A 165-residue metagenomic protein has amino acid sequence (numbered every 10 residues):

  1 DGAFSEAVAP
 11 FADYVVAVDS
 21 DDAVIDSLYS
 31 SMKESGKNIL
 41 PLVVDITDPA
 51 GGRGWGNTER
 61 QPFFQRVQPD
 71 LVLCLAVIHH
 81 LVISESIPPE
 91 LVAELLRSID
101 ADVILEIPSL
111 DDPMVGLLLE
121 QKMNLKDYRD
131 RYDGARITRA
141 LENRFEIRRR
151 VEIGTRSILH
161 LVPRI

Functional and structural regions predicted by a protein language model:
D1-D13: Conserved SAM-binding loop of SAM-dependent methyltransferases across substrates and taxa, primarily the Class I
D13-D19: Conserved SAM-binding motif I beta-strand of class I
D26-R66: S-adenosyl-L-methionine
G51-E59, H80-L96: A short, conserved alpha-helix within the catalytic core of class I
Q61, R148-I165: Core SAM-dependent methyltransferase catalytic element
V72-A76: A conserved beta-strand element that flanks and buttresses the S-adenosyl-L-methionine
V92-M114: Conserved beta-strand signature within the Rossmann-like core of class I S-adenosyl-L-methionine
D127-F145: Short alpha-helix
